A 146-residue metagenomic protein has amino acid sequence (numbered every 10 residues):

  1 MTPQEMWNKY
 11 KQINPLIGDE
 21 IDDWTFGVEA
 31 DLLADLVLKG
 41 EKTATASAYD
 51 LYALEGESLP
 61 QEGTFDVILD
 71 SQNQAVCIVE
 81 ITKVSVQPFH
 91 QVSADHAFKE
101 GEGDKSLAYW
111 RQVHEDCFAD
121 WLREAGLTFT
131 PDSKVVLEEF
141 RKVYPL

Functional and structural regions predicted by a protein language model:
M1-I78, Q87-L146: Mixed-charge, low-complexity intrinsically disordered regions
